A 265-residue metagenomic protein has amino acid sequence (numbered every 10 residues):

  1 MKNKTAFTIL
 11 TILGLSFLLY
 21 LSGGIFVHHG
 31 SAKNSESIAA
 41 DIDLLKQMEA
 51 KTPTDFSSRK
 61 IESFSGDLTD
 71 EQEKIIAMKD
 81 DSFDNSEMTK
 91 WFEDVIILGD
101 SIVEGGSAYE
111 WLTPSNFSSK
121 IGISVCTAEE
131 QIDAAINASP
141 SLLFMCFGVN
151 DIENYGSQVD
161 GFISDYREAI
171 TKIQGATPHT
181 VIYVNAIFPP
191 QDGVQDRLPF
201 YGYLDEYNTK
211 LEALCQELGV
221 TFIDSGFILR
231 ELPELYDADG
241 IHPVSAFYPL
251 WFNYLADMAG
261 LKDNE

Functional and structural regions predicted by a protein language model:
M1-F92, A108, K262-D263: N-terminal secretory targeting modules
G23-I25, P190-E265: Catalytic His-Asp segment of secreted/periplasmic serine-dependent ester chemistry enzymes
K79-D165: Conserved SGNH/GDSL esterase-like catalytic core that processes O-acyl groups on lipids and polysaccharides
F92-D94, A138-L143, T177-I182, L218-T221: Loop/turn elements at helix/coil->beta-strand transitions in domains of secreted/extracellular proteins
K120, N185, I223-G226: Conserved beta-strand termini and adjacent loop/short-helix elements that scaffold enzyme active sites in alpha/beta
C146, N185-A186: Alpha/beta-hydrolase-fold catalytic nucleophile elbow
V159-E168, Y201-Y207: Charged helix-capping and loop-helix junction motifs
